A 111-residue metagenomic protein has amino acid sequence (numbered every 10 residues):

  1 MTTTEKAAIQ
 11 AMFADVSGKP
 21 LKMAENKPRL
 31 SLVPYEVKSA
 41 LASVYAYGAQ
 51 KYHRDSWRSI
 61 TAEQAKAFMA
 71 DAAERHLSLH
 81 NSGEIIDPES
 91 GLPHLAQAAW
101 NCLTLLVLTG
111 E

Functional and structural regions predicted by a protein language model:
M1-E111: Intrinsically disordered, low-complexity regulatory regions that flank transcription factor DNA-binding cores
